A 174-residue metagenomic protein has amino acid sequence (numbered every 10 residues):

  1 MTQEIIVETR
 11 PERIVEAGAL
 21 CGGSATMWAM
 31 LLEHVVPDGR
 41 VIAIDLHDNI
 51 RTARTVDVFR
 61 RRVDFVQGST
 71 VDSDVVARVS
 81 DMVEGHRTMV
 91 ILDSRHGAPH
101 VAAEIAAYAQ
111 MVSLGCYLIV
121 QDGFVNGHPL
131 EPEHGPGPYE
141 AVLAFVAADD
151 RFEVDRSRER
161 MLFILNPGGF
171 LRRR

Functional and structural regions predicted by a protein language model:
M1-R174: S-adenosylmethionine/decaboxylated-SAM
